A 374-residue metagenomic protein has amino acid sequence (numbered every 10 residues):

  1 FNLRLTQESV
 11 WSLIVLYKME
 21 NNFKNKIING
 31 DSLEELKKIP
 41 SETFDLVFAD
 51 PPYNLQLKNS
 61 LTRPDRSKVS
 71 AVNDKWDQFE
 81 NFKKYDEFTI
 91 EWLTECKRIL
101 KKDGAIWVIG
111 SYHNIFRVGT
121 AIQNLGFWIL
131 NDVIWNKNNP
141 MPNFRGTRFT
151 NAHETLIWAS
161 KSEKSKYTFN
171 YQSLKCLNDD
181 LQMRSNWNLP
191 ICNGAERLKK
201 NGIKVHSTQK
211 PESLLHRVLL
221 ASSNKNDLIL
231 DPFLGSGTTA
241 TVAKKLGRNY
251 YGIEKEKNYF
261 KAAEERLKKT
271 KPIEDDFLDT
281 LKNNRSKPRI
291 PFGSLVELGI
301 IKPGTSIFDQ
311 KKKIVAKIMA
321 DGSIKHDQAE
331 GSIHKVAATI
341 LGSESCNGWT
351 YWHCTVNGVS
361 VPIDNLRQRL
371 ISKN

Functional and structural regions predicted by a protein language model:
F1-L3, W11-Y17, N21, L55 (+6 more regions): Intrinsic-disorder/low-complexity peptide segments enriched for small residues
L3, K245, K257, A262 (+1 more regions): Intrinsically disordered, charged low-complexity linkers and terminal tails that flank or connect structured domains
Q7-I253, N258-F260: Core catalytic lobe of class I
E20-E35, K268-R289: S-adenosyl-L-methionine
N124, T150, L246, T270-P272 (+2 more regions): Short alpha-helix boundary/capping motifs
I129, Y250, E274, E344-S345: Residue-level detector of short coil/turn "hinge" positions at structural boundaries
Y167-F169, D275, N347: Acidic/polar loop patches that form or flank catalytic/metal-binding clefts of enzymes that bind anionic ligands
E254, R266-K269: Catalytic-site neighborhood detector that most strongly recognizes the C-terminal catalytic loop/helix of tyrosine
